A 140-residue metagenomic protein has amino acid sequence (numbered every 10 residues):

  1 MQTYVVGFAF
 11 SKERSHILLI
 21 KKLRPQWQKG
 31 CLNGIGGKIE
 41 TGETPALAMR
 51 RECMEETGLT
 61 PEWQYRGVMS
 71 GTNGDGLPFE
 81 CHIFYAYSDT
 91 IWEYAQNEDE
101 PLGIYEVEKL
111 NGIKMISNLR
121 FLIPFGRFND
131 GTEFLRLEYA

Functional and structural regions predicted by a protein language model:
M1-L18, K38: Conserved N-terminal beta-strand and adjoining loop/helix that marks the start of the Nudix/MutT-like hydrolase domain
Q2, K12, Q26-W27, G76-P78 (+1 more regions): A generic fold-level signal
H16-E55, Y139-A140: Conserved Nudix-box catalytic region and its N-terminal flanking loop in Nudix hydrolases and closely related
P25-Q26, M69-N73: Short, catalytically relevant binding-site loops at active-site mouths
I39-E62, G71-P124: Unchanged
L122-A140: Charged phosphate-binding loop/patch that engages nucleotide di/tri-phosphates or the phosphate backbone of nucleic
